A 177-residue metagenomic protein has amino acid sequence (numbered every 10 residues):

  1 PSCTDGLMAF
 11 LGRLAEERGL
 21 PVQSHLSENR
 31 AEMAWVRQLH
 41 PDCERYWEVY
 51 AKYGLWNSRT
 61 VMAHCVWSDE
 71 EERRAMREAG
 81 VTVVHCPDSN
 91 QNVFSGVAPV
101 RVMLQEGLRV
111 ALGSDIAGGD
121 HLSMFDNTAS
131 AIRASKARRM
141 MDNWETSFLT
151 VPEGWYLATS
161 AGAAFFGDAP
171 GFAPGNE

Functional and structural regions predicted by a protein language model:
P1-T82, F94-V110, P170: Histidine/acidic residue-rich metal-binding segments in metalloenzymes
E28, P87-Q91, I116-G118: Short, acidic/turn-prone active-site loops that include or flank metal/cofactor- and phosphate-binding residues
E32, S89-N90, E145, D168: Glycine-rich, flexible loop/turn motifs
K52-R59, R101-E177: His/Asp/Glu-enriched, well-ordered alpha-helical/loop segment that forms or immediately abuts the divalent-metal
